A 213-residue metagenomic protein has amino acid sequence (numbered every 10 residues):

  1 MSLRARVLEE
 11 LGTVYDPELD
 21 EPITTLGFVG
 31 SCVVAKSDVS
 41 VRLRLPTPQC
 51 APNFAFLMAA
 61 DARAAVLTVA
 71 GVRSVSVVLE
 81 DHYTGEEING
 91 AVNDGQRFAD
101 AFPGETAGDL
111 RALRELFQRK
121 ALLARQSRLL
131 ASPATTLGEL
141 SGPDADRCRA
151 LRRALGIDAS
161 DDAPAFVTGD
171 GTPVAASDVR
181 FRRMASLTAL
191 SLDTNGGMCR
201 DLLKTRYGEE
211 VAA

Functional and structural regions predicted by a protein language model:
M1-P48, N53-A213: Domain-level signature for proteins that mediate thiol-based redox and metal-cofactor handling
